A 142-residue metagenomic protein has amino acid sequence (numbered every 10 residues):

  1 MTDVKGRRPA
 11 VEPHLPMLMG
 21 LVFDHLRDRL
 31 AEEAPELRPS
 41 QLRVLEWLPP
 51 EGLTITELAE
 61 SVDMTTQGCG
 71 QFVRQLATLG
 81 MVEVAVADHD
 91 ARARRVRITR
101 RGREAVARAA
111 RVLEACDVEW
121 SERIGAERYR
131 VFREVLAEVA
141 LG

Functional and structural regions predicted by a protein language model:
M1-A10, L53, E127-G142: C-terminal regulatory/oligomerization modules of transcriptional regulators
M1-E36: N-terminal leader segment of winged-helix/HTH proteins
E12, E57, H89-A91: Short, solvent-exposed coil/turn segments
H14-L18, R43, A93, E119: Amphipathic alpha-helical recognition patches that constitute DNA-binding helices
L18, S40, R128-V131: Residue-level detector of well-ordered alpha-helical segments, enriched for hydrophobic/aromatic packing positions
D24-G68, L79, L141: N-terminal helix-turn-helix DNA-binding core of bacterial DNA-binding proteins
R27, R74-A137: Charged, amphipathic alpha-helical coiled-coil/dimerization segments
